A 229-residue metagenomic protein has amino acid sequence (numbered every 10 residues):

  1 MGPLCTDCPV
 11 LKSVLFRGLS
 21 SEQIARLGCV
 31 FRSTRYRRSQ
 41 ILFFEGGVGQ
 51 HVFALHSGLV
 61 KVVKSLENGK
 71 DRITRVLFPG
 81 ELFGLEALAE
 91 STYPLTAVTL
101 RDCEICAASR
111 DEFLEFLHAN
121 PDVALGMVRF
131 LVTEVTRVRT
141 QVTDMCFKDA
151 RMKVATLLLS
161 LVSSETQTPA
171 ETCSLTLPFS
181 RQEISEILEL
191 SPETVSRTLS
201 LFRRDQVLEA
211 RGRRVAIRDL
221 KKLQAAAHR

Functional and structural regions predicted by a protein language model:
M1-R37, L82-F83, A87-L88: Cyclic nucleotide-binding regulatory module and flanking cytosolic helices
L15, Q40-D102: Cyclic nucleotide-binding regulatory domains
G18, V52, V76, A107 (+2 more regions): Short aromatic/basic micro-patch
R75-T136: Cyclic-nucleotide recognition modules
H118-E189: Polybasic "coupling" helices that flank or enter modular domains
L161-R229: Phosphate-/nucleic-acid-contacting segments
